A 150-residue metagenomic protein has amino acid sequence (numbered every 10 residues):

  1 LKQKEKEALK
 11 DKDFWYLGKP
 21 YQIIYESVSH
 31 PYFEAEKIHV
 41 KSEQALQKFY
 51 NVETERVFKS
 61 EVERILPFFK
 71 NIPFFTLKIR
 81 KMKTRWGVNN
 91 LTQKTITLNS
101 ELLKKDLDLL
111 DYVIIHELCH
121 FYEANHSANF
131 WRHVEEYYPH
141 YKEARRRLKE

Functional and structural regions predicted by a protein language model:
L1-Y112, F121-E150: Active-site-proximal or metal-binding-adjacent scaffold patches in catalytic folds
E117: Walker B catalytic acidic pair
